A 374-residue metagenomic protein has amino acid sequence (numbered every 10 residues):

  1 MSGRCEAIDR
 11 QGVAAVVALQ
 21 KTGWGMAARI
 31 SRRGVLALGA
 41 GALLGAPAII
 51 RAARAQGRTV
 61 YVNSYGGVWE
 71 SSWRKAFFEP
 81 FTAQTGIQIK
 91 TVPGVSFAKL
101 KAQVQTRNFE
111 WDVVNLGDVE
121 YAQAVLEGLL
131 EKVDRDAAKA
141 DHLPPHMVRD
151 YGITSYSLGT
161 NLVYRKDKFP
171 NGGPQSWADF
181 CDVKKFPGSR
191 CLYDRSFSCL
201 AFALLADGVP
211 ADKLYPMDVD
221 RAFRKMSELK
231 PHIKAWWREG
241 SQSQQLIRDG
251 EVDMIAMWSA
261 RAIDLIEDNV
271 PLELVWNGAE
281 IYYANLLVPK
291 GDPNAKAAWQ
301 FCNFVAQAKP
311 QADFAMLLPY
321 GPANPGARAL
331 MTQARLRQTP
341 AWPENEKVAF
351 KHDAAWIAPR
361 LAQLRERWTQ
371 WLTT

Functional and structural regions predicted by a protein language model:
M1-G34, G41-L43: N-terminal secretory signal peptides
Q56-A124: Early extracytoplasmic/lumenal segment of secretory-pathway proteins
G67-S72, F109-W111, N115-R248: Extracytoplasmic ligand-binding site segments that recognize negatively charged/polar headgroups
Y121-V125, R248, M254-P271: A ligand-binding cleft/hinge motif common to bilobed small-molecule-binding domains
A140, L158, D220-L229, I266-D292: Periplasmic-binding protein-like
N161-K168, L204-V209, Y283-A297, C302 (+1 more regions): A bilobed periplasmic-binding-protein/Venus flytrap-type ligand-binding module shared by bacterial periplasmic
Q245, E344-T374: Conserved C-terminal helix/tail region of periplasmic/extracytoplasmic solute-binding proteins
P289-A349: Mature extracytoplasmic/periplasmic domains
